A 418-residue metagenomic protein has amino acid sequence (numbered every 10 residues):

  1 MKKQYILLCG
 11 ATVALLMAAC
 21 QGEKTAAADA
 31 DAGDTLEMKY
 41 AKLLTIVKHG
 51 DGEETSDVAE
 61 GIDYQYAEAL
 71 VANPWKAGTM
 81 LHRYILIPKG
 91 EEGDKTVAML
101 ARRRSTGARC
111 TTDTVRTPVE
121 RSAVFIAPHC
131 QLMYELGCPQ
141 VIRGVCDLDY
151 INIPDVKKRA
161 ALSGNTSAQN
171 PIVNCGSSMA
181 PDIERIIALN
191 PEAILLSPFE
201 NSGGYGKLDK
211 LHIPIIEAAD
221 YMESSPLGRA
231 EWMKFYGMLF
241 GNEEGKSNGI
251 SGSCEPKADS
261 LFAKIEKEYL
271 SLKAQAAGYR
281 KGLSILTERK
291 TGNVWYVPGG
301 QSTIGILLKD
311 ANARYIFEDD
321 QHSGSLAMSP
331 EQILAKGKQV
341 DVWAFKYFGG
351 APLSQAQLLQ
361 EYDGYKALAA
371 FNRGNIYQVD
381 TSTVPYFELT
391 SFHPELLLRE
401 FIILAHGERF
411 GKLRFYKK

Functional and structural regions predicted by a protein language model:
M1-D29: Bacterial Sec-dependent N-terminal signal peptides
C20-K418: N-terminal ligand-binding lobe of clamshell/alpha-beta domains
